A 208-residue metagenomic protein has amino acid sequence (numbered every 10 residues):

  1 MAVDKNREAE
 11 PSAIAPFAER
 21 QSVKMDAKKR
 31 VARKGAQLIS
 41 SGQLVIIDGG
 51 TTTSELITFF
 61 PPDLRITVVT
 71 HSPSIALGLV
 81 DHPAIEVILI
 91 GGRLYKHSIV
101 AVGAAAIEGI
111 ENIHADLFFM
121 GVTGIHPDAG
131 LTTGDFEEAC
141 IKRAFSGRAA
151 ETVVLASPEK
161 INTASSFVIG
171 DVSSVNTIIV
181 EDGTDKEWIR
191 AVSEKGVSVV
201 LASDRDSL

Functional and structural regions predicted by a protein language model:
M1-I46, T58, P62-D63, V69 (+1 more regions): HTH-adjacent hinge/linker in prokaryotic transcriptional regulators
A15-R20, K34-G42, T67-I75, V102-G109 (+1 more regions): Phosphate-binding glycine-rich loops and adjacent basic patches that engage nucleotide phosphates, nucleic-acid
D48-G50: Glycine-rich beta-strand-to-loop/alpha-helix junction loops that act as flexible
E55: N-terminal active-site wall of soluble small-molecule enzyme domains
S74-L208: Conserved phosphate- and dinucleotide-binding cores of soluble alpha/beta proteins, encompassing both enzyme active
